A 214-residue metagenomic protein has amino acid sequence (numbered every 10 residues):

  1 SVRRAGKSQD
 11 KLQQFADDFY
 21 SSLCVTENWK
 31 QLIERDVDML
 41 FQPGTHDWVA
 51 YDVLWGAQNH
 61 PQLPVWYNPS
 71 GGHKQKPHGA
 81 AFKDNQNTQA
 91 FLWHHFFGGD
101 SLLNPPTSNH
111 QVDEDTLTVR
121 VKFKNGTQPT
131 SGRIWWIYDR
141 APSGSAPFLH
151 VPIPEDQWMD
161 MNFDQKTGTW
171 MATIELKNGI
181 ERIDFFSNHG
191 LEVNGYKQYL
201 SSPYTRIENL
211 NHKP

Functional and structural regions predicted by a protein language model:
S1-D38, Q42-A50, N85-L102: Mobile cap/lid helix-loop segments that gate and shape the active-site cleft of serine hydrolases
T45-D47, G71-G72, D139: Acidic beta-to-alpha connecting loop that harbors the catalytic carboxylate
N59-A81: Catalytic histidine neighborhood in serine/cysteine hydrolases with alpha/beta-hydrolase-type architecture
N85-Q86, F91-W136, M159-K166, M171: Surface beta-strand/loop "capping" patches
P129-I137, S143, I183-S187: Beta-strand-rich binding/interaction modules
W136-L176: Aromatic-rich carbohydrate-binding modules that target alpha-glucans
I180-N194: Short, aromatic- and glycine-rich surface loops/edge beta-strands on solvent-exposed regions
V193-P214: Short beta-strand elements
